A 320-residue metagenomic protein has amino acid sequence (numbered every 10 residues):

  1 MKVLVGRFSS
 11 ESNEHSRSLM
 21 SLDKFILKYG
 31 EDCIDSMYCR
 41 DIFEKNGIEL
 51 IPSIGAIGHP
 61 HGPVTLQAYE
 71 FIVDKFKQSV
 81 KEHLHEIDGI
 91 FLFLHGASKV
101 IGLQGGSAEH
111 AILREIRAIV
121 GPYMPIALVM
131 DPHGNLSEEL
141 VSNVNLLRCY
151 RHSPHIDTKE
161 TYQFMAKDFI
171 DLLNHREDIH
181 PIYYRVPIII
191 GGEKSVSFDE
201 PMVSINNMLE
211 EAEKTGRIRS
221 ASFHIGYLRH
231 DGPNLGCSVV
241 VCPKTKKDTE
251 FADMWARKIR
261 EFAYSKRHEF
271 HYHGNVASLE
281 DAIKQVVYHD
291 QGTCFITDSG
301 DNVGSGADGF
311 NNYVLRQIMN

Functional and structural regions predicted by a protein language model:
M1, K45-I48, P52, Q78-I90 (+1 more regions): Glycine-rich phosphate/diphosphate-binding loops that line cofactor/substrate pockets in enzymes
M1-K45: N-terminal amphipathic/basic leader segments beginning at the initiator methionine
L4, S9-E11, R17, L66-E70 (+4 more regions): Active-site histidine-anchored catalytic micro-motif
I54-G58: Structured recognition/catalytic domains enriched at protein termini, typified by the LPMO catalytic fold at the mature
V64-Q78: Glycine-rich anion/phosphate-binding loops
K77, L113, A166, I283-V286 (+1 more regions): Generic structural signal for well-ordered alpha-helices, preferentially at hydrophobic/aromatic core positions
Y162-E210: Conserved anion/nucleotide-ligand pocket segment
E193-N320: Hard-cation-handling environments
